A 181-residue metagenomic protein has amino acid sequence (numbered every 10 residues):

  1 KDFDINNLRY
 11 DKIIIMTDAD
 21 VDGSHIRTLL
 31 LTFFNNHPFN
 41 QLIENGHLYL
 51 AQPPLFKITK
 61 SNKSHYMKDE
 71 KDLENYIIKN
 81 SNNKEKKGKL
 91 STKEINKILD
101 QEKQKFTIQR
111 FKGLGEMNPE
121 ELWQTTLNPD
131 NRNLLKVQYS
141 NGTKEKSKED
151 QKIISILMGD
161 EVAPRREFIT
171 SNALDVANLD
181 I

Functional and structural regions predicted by a protein language model:
K1-I181: Conserved phosphate-chemistry cores used by DNA topoisomerases
